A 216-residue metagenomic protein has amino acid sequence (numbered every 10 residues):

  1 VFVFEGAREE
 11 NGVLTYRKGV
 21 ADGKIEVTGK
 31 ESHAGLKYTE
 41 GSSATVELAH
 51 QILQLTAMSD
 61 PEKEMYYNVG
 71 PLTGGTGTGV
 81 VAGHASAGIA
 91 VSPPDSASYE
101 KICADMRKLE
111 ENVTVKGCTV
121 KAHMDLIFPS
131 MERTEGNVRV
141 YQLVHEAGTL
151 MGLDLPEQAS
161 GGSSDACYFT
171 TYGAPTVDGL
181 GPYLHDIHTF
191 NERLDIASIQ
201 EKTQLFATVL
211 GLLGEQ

Functional and structural regions predicted by a protein language model:
V1-Y16, V20-Q216: Metal-dependent amide/peptide-bond hydrolase catalytic core, centered on the "pita-bread" metallohydrolase fold
